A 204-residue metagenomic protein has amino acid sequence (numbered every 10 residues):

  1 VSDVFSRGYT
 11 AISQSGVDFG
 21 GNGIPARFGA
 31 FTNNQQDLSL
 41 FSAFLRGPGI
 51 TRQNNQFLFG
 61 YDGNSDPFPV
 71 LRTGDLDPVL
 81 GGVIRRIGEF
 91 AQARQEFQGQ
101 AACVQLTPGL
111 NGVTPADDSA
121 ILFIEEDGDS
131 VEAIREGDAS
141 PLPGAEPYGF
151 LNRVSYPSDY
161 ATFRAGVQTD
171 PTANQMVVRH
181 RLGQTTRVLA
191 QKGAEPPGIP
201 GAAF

Functional and structural regions predicted by a protein language model:
V1-F204: Conserved "turn/edge" positions that cap or connect secondary-structure elements within repeat/scaffolded domains
